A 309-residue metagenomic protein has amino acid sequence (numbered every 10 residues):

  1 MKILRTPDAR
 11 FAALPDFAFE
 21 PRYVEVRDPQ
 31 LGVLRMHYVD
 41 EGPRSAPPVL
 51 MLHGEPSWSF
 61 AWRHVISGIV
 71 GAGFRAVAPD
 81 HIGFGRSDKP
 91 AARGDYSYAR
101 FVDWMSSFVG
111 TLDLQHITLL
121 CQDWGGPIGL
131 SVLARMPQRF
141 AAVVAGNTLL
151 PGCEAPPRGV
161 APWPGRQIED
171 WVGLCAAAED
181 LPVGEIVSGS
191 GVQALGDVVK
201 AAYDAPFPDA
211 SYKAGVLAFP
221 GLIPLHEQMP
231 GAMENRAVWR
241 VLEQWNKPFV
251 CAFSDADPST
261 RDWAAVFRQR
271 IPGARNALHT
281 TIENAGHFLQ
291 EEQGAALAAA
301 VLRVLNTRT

Functional and structural regions predicted by a protein language model:
M1-P21, M36, E41, P48 (+7 more regions): Flexible "cap/lid" subdomain of the alpha/beta-hydrolase fold that forms the substrate-access gate
D28-V33: Short, solvent-exposed loop/turn segments that connect beta-strands within catalytic domains and beta-strand-rich
V39-R86: Conserved HGGG/HGGXW glycine-rich cap/lid loop of the alpha/beta-hydrolase fold
G54, E292-Q293: Active-site helix-initiating loop/hinge in glycosyltransferases
